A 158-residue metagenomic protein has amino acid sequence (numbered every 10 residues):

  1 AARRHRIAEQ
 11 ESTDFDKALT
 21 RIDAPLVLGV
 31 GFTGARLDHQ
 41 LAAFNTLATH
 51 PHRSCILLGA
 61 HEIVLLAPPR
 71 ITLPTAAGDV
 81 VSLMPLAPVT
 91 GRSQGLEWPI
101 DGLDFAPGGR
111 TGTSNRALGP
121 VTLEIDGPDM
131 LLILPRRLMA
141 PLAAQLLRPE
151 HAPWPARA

Functional and structural regions predicted by a protein language model:
A1-H52, L58: Acidic/Gly/His-enriched mid-domain segments of enzyme catalytic cores or analogous surface patches that mediate
R3, D23-P25, G29, L58-I63 (+3 more regions): Hydrophobic/basic alpha-helical segments enriched in Actinobacteria
E9, A60-E62, P88: Residues that form or immediately flank small-molecule/cofactor binding pockets and catalytic motifs
L28-G29, R53-L57, I63, S93-E97 (+1 more regions): N-terminal start-of-chain detector that recognizes signal peptides and the immediate post-cleavage beginning
G34-L37, G59-I63, D101-L103, R110-T111: A short linear-motif detector with a strong N-terminal bias
H39, A48-D79: Class I SAM-dependent methyltransferase SAM-binding "motif I" and its flanking Rossmann-like core
A67-A158: Long, charged alpha-helical interface segments
